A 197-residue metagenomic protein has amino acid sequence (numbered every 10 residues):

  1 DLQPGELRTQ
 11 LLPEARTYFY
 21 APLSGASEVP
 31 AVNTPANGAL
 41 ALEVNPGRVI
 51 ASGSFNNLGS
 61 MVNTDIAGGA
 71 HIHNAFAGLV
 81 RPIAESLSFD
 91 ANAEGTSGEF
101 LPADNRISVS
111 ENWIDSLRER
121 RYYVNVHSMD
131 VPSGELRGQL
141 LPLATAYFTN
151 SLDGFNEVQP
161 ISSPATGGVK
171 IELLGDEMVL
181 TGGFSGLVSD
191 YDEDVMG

Functional and structural regions predicted by a protein language model:
D1-A70, N74-G197: Metal-centered catalytic cores of metalloenzymes
